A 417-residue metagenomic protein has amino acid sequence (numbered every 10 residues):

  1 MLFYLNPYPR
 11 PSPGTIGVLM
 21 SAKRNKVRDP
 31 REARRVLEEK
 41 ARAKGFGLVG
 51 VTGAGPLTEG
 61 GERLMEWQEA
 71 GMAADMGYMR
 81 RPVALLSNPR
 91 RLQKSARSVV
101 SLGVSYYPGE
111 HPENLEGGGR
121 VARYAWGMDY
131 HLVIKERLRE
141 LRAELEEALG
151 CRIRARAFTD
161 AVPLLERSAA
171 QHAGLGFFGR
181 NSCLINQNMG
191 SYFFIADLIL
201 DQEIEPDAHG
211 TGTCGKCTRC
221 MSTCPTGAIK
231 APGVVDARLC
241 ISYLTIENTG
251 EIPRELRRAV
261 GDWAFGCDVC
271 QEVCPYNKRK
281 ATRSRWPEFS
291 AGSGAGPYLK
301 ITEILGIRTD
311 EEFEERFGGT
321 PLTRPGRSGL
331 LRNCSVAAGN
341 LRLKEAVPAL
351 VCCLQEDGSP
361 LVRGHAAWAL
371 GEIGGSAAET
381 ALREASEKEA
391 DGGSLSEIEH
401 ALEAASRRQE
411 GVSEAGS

Functional and structural regions predicted by a protein language model:
M1-L19, S413-G416: N-terminal amphipathic/basic-hydrophobic helices that include classical n-h-c signal peptides and signal-anchor
I16-T213, G261: Auxiliary alpha/beta "docking" domains used to position bulky ligands
F46, R219-Y243, W263-E288, A349: Iron-sulfur cluster-binding cysteine motifs and their immediate structural context in ferredoxin-like electron-transfer
I195-A237: Loop-centered beta-sheet repeat module
S293-R332, V336: Glycine-rich phosphate/pyrophosphate-binding loop and adjacent beta-alpha nucleotide/cofactor-binding cores
E312-R316, R342-Q355, G375-E387, G411-S417: Amphipathic alpha-helical scaffolding segments comprising HEAT/armadillo-like alpha-solenoid repeats
R324, S328, K344, G358-L361 (+1 more regions): Alpha-helix N-cap/helix-start positions at coil->helix boundaries
L331-L343, R363-G375, L395-Q409: Structural detector for internal amphipathic alpha-helices that build alpha-solenoid repeat scaffolds
